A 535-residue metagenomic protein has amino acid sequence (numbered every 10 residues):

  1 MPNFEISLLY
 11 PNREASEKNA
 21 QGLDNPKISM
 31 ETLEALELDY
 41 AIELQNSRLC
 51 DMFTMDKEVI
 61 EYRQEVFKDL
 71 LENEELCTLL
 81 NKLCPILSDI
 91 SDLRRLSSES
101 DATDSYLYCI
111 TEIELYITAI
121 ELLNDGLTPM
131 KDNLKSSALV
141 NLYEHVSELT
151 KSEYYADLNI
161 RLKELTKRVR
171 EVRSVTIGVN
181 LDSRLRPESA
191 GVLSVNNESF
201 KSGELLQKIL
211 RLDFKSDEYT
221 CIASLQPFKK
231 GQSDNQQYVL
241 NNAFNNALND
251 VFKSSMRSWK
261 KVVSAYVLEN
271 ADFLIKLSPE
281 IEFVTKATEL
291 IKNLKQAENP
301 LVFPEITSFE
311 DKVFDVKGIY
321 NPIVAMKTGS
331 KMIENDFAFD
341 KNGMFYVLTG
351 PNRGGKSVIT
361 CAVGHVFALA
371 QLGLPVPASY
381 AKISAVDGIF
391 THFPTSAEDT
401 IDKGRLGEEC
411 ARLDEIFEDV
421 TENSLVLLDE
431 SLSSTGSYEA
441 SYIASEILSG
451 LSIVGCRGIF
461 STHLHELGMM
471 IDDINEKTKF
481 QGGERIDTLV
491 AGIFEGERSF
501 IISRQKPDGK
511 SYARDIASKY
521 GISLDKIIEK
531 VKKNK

Functional and structural regions predicted by a protein language model:
M1-R186: Conserved amphipathic alpha-helical "coupling/scaffold" segments that transmit conformational changes between domains
Y108, E269, F273-K276, R405-E408: Alpha-helical initiation/capping and key positions within long helical/coiled-coil segments
N124-K135, T166, R173, L185 (+4 more regions): Long, hydrophobic, amphipathic alpha-helical segments used as structural scaffolds
E171-N241: Structured, charged N-terminal subsegments at the starts of enzyme catalytic cores and at intra-chain domain/subunit
K215-K230, N245, F345-I359: A short, charged
K229-A265, A271: Extended, charged coiled-coil "arm/hinge" scaffolds of SMC/Rad50-like chromosome-maintenance ATPases and other large
K276-V324: Charged, amphipathic alpha-helical linker segments immediately N-terminal to NTP-binding catalytic cores
F309-K535: ATPase nucleotide-binding head domains, primarily ABC-like/P-loop NTPase cores
